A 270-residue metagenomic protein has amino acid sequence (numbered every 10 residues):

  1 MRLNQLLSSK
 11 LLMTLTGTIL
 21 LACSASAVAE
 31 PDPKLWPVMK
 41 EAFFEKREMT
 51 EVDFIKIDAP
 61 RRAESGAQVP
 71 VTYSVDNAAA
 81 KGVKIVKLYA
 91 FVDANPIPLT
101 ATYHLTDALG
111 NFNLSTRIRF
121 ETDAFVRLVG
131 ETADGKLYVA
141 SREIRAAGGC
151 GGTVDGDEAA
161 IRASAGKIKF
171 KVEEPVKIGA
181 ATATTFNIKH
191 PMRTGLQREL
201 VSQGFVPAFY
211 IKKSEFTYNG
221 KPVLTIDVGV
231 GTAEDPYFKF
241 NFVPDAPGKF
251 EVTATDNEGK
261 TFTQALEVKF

Functional and structural regions predicted by a protein language model:
R2-L15: Bacterial N-terminal signal peptides that target proteins for export
A22-A25: N-terminal signal peptide c-region/cleavage motif recognized by signal peptidases
M39-Q68, E158-A181: N-terminal edge beta-strand
D58, P70-A79, A183-P191, E199-G204: Short edge beta-strand/loop segments characteristic of extracellular beta-sandwich folds
T106-S115, V230-K239: Aromatic sugar-binding surface patches on proteins that engage polysaccharides or sugar-phosphate polymers
E121-F125, A181, D245-K249: Extracellular Ig-like/FN3 beta-sandwich strand-entry sites
Y138-I144, K260-F270: Edge beta-strands of extracellular beta-sandwich domains
